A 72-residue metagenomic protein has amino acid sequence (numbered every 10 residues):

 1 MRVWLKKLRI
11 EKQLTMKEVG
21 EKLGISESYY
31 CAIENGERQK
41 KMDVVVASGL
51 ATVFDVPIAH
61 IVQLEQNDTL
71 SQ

Functional and structural regions predicted by a protein language model:
M1-K12: A short, Lys/Arg-rich alpha-helix, primarily the initiator
L5, M16, E27, V44-A47: Helix-turn-helix DNA-binding elements, focusing on the entry/boundary residues of the two helices that contact DNA
R9, G20, A51: The alpha-helix within a helix-turn-helix
L14-I33: Short alpha-helical DNA-recognition segment
S28, K40, T52, A59-Q72: Short, charged recognition helix plus adjacent turn of helix-turn-helix-like nucleic-acid-binding domains
